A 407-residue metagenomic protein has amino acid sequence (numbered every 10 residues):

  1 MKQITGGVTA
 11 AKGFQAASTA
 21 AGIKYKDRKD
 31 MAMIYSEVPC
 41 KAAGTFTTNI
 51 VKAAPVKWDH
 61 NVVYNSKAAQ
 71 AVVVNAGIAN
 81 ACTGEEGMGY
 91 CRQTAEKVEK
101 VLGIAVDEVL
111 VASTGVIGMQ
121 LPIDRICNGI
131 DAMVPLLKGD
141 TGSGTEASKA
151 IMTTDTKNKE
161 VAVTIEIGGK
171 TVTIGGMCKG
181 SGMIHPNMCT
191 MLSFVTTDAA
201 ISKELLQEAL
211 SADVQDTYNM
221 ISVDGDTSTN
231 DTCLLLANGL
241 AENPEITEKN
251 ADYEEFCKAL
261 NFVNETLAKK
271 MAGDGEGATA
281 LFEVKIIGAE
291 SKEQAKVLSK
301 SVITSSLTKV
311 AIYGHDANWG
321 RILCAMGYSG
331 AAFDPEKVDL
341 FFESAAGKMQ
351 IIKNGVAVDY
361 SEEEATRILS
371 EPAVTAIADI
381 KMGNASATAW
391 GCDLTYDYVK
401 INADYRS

Functional and structural regions predicted by a protein language model:
M1-N75, A79-Y90, E99-S407: A structural signal for small-residue-enriched, beta-sheet-centric alpha/beta enzyme cores and oligomeric scaffold folds
A95: Generic structural marker for isolated residues within well-ordered, non-membrane alpha-helices of soluble domains
